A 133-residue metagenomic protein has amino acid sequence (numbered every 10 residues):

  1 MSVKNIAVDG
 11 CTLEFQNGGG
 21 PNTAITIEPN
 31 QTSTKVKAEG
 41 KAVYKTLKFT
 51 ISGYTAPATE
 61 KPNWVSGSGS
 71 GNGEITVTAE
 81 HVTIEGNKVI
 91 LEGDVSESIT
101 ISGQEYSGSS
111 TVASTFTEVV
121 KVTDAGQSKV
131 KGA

Functional and structural regions predicted by a protein language model:
M1-A133: Intrinsically disordered, low-complexity proline/glycine-rich segments
